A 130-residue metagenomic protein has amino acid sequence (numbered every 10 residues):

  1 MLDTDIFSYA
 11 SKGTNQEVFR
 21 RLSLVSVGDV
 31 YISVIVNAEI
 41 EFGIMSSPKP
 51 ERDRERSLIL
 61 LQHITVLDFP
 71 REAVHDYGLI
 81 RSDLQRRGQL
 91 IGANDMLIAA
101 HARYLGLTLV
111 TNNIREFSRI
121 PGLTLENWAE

Functional and structural regions predicted by a protein language model:
M1-I32, I44-I59, R86: Short, well-structured N-terminal submotif of metal-dependent ribonuclease cores
D3-T4, V18, I40, Y77 (+2 more regions): Generic structural signal for small/hydrophobic residues in well-ordered secondary structure, especially within
I6, V36, A73, I98 (+1 more regions): Alpha-helix capping/helix-boundary segments
I32, V36, G43-P48, L67 (+1 more regions): Short catalytic/metal-binding and nucleic-acid-binding patches
T65-V110: Active-site neighborhoods of divalent-metal-dependent phosphate/nucleic-acid chemistry enzymes
A99, R103-E130: Acidic, PIN/NYN-like endoribonuclease modules and their adjacent C-terminal/linker elements
